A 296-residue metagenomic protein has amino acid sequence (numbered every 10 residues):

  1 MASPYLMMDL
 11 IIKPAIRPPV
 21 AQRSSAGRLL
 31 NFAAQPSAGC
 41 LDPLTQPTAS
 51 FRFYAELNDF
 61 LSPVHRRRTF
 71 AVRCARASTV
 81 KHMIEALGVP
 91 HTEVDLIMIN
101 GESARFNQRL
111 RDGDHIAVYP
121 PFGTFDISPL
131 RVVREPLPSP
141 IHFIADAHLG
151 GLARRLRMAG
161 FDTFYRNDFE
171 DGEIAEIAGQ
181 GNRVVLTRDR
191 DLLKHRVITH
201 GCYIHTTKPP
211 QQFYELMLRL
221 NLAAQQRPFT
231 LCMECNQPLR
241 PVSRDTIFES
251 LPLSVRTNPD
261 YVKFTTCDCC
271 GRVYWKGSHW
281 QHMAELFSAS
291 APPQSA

Functional and structural regions predicted by a protein language model:
D9-K13, R23, G27-H142: Ubiquitin-like/PB1-type beta-grasp interaction modules and other compact soluble beta-rich domains
F106, D114-T230: Long, charged N-terminal interaction/targeting segments
P228, D260-K263: Short metal-coordination and nucleic-acid-contact micro-motifs, chiefly zinc-binding Cys/His arrays
C232-C235, C267-C270: Short cysteine-rich clusters marking metal-coordination/redox-active sites
Q237-R244, W275: Short functional micro-motifs and their immediate structural scaffolds
I247-T257, H282-P293: Short cysteine/histidine-rich metal-coordination sites, predominantly Zn2+-binding motifs
